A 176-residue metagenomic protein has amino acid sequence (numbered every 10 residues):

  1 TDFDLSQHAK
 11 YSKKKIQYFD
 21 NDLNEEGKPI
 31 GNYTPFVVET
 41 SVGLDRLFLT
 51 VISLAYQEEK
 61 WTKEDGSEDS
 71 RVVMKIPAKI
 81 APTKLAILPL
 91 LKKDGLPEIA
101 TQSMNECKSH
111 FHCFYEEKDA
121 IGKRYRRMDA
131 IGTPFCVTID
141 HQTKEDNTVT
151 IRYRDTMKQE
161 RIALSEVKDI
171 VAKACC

Functional and structural regions predicted by a protein language model:
T1-C176: NTP/phosphate- and nucleic-acid-binding module
